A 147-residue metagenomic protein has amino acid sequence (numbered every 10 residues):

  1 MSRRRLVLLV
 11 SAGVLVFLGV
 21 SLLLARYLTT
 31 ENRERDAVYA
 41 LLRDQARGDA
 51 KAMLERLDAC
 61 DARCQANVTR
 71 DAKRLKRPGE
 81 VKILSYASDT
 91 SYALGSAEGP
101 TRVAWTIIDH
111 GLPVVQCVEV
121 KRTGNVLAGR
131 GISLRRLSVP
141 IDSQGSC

Functional and structural regions predicted by a protein language model:
M1-R43, R47, E55: Short, low-complexity N-terminal intrinsically disordered segments enriched in polar/charged residues
L6-V14, C64-V68, L112-C117, G131: Bulky hydrophobic/aromatic packing residues
L28-T29, M53, A59, S146-C147: Unusually extended, aromatic-enriched hydrophobic runs near protein termini
K51-G111: Short solvent-exposed beta->alpha transition segments
Y92-C147: Exposed beta-sheet edge and beta->alpha loop/turn motif
